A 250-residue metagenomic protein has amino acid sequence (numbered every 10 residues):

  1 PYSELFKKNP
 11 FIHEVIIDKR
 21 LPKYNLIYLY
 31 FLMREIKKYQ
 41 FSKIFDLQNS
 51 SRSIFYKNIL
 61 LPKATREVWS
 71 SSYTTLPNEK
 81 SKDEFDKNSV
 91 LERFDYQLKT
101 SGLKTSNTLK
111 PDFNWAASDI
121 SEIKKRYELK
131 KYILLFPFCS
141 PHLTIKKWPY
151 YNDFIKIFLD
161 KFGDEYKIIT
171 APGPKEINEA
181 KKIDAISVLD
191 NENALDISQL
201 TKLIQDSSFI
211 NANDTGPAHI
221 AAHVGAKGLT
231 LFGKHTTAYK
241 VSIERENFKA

Functional and structural regions predicted by a protein language model:
P1-N25, A185-L189, F248-A250: Conserved nucleotide-sugar phosphate-binding/catalytic loop shared by glycosyltransferases and other
K8, W69-S72, H219-A250: Nucleotide-sugar donor-binding patch of glycosyltransferase catalytic domains
I12, I16-D112, Y132-P141, H235-Y239: Conserved nucleotide-diphosphate donor binding/catalytic pocket of glycan-assembly enzymes
I16, F45, R66-V68, I169 (+3 more regions): Hydrophobic/aromatic beta-strand patches that form the interior of the parallel beta-sheet core in alpha/beta enzyme
I36-F41, Y127-L129, G163, D206: Glycine-rich phosphate-binding loop signature in dinucleotide/nucleotide-binding domains
D112-E179, A238: Active-site donor-nucleotide binding/catalytic segment of nucleotide-sugar enzymes
Y150-K234: Donor-binding and catalytic core of enzymes assembling or modifying cell-surface/extracellular glycoconjugates
